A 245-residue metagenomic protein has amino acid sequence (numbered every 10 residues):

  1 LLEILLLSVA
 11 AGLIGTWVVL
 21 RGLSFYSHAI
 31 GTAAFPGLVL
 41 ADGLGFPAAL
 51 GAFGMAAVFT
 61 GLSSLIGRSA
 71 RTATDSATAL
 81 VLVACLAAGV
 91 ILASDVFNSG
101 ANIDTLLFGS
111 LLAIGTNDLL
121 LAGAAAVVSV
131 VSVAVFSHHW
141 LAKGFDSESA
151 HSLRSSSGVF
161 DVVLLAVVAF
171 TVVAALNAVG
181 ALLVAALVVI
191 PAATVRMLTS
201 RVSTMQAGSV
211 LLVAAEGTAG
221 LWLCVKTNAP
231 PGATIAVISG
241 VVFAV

Functional and structural regions predicted by a protein language model:
L1, A70, T74-H138, V163-A166: Transmembrane helix-bundle core of multi-pass membrane transporters and related energy-transducing complexes
L1-V9: Membrane-interfacial amphipathic/re-entrant helices at transmembrane-helix boundaries
V9-L13, G31-F35, A57-V58, V83-A84 (+4 more regions): Hydrophobic alpha-helical segments embedded in the membrane of multi-pass proteins
A11, F59, S63, L86-V90 (+5 more regions): Alpha-helical transmembrane segments of multipass membrane proteins
T16-S99, V195-G208, W222-P231: Short loop segments and helix-boundary regions at transmembrane helix junctions of multi-pass inner-membrane proteins
R21, A93, F170-A178: Transmembrane alpha-helix interface/packing and boundary motifs in multi-pass membrane proteins, characterized by
V131-L164: Membrane-helix/interface signature in polytopic inner-membrane proteins
G232-V245: Small-residue-rich transmembrane alpha-helices that serve as helix-helix interface/gating elements in multipass
